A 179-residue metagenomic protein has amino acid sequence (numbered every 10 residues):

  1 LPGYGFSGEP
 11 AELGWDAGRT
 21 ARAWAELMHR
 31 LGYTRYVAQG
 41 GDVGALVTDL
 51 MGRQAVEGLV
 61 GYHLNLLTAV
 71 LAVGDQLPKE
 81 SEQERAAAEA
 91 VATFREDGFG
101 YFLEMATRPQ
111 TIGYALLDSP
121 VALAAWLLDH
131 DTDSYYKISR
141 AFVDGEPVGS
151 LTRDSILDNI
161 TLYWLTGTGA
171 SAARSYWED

Functional and structural regions predicted by a protein language model:
L1-L116, A122-A124, H130-Y135, V148 (+1 more regions): Catalytic cores of eukaryotic secretory-pathway lumenal/extracellular enzymes that build and remodel glycoconjugates
A125-D131, D154-D179: Hydrophobic, aromatic-rich cap/lid helix
D133-T161: Amphipathic alpha-helical substructures
